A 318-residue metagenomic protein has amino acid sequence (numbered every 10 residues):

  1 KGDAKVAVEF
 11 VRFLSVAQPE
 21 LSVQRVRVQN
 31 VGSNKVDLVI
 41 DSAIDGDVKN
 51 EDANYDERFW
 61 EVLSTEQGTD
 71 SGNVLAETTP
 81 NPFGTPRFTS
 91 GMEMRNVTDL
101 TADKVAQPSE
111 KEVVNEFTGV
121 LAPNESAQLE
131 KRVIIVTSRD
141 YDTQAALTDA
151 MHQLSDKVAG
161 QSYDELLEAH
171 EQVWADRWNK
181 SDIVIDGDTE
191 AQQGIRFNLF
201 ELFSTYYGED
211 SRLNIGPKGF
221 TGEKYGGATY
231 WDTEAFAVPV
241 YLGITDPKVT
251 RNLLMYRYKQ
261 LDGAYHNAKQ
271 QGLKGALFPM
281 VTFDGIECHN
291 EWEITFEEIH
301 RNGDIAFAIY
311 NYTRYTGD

Functional and structural regions predicted by a protein language model:
K1-Y225: Acidic/polar, glycine-enriched structural segments that form the non-catalytic walls/loops of the carbohydrate-binding
V16-A17, N311-G317: A conserved hydrophobic secondary-structure block that centers on an alpha-helix together with its immediately flanking
V26, N124, F236, I305 (+1 more regions): Hydrophobic/aromatic pocket-lining and membrane-interface residues
Y141, A146, K248-T250, D318: Residue-level signature of transmembrane alpha-helix interfaces in integral membrane proteins
D164-R314: Substrate-binding groove/exosite segments of carbohydrate-active enzymes
